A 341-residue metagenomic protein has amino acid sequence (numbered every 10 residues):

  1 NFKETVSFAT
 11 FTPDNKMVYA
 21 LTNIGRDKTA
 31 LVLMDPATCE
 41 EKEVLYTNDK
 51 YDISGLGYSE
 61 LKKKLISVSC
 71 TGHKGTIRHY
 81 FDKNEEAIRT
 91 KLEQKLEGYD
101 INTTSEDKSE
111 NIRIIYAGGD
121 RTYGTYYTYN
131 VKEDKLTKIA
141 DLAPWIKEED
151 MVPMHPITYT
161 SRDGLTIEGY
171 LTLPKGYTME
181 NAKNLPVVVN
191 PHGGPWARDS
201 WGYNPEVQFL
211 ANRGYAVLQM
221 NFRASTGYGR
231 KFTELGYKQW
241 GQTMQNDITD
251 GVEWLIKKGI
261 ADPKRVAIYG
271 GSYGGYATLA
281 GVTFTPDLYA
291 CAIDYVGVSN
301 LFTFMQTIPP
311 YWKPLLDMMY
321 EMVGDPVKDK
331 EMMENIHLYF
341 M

Functional and structural regions predicted by a protein language model:
N1-E168, L173-N184, W196-R213, E253-K257: Peripheral, non-catalytic segments that deliver or gate enzyme domains
A9-T12, C70, T137, V188 (+6 more regions): A generic structural signal for ordered alpha-helices
R113, V188, A292-D294: Short, well-ordered beta-strand core segments
H155, V187, Y228: Residues that flank catalytic or metal-binding motifs in active/ligand-binding sites
K183-L185, K264-R265: Short coil/turn segments at beta-strand junctions that form active-site/ligand-binding loops
V187, A211-N221: A fold-wide structural signal in alpha/beta-hydrolase
P191-G193: The conserved beta1-alpha1 loop
M220-M341: Active-site-proximal cap/loop segments of hydrolase catalytic domains
